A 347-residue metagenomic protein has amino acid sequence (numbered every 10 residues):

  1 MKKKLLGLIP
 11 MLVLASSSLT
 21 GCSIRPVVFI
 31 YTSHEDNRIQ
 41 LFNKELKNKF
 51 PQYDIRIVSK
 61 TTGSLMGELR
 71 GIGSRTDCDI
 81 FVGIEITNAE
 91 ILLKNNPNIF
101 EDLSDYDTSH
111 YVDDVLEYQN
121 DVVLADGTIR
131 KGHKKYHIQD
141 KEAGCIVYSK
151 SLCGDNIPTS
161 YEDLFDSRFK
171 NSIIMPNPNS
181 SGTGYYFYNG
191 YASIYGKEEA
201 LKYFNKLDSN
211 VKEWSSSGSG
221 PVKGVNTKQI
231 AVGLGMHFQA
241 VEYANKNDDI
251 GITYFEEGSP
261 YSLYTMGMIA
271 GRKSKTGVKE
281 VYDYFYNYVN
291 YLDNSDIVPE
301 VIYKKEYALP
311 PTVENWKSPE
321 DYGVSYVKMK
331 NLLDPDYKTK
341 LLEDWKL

Functional and structural regions predicted by a protein language model:
S23-I91, K223: Early extracytoplasmic/lumenal segment of secretory-pathway proteins
T76-F81, F100-C145, E162, S172-I174: A structural signal for short loop-to-beta-strand junctions that line the ligand-binding cleft of periplasmic/secreted
A89-P97, V122-I157, Y186-A192, L263-G267: Periplasmic solute-binding protein
L92-D102, R130-K134, Y243-Y254: Ligand-binding "clamshell"
I146-L152, S262-G277, F285, D293-I297: A bilobed periplasmic-binding-protein/Venus flytrap-type ligand-binding module shared by bacterial periplasmic
S172-N179, Y284-L309: Periplasmic-binding protein-like
N189-Y254: Ligand-binding pocket segment of bilobal, Venus flytrap-like solute-binding proteins
L309-L347: Extracellular/periplasmic bilobal clamshell ligand-binding domains
